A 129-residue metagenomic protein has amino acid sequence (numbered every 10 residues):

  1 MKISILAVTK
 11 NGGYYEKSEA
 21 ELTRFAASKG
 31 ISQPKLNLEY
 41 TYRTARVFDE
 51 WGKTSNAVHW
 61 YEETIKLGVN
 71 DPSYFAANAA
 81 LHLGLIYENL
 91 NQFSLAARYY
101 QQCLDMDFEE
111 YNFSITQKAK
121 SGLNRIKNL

Functional and structural regions predicted by a protein language model:
M1-I5, R43, F75-A77, L81-H82 (+2 more regions): "A position-specific structural signal for the A-helix of alpha-solenoid helical repeats
A20-K29, E62-G68, Q102-F108: Amphipathic alpha-helical segments of tetratricopeptide repeats
S32, L36, S73-F75, Y111 (+1 more regions): Structural signature of alpha-solenoid helical repeat junctions
E62, F93-Y111, K120: TPR/TPR-like (Sel1-like) alpha-helical repeat modules
